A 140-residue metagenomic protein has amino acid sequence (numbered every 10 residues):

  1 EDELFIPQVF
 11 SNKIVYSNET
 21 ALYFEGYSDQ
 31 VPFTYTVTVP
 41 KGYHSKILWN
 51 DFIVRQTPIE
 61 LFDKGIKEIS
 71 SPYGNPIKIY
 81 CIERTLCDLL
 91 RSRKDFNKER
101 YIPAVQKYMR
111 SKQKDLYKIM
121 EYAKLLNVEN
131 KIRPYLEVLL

Functional and structural regions predicted by a protein language model:
E1-L140: Nucleic-acid-binding surface
